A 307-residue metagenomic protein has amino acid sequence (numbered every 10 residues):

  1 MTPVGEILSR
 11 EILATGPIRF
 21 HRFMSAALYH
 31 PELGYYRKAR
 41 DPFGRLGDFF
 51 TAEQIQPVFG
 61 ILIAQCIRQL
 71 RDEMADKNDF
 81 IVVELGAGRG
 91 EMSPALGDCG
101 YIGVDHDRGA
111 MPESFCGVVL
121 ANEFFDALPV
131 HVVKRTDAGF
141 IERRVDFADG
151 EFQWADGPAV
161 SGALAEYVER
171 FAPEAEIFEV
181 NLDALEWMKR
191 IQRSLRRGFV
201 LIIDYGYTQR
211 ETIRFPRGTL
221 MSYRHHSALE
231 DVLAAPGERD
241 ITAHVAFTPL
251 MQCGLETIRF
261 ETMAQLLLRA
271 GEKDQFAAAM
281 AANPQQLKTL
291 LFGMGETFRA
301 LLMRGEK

Functional and structural regions predicted by a protein language model:
M1-M111, F115-C116, T262-Q265, D274 (+1 more regions): Rossmann-like AdoMet
A27, V119, L250: A residue-level signal for conserved active-site and pocket-lining positions in enzyme catalytic cores
F59, V119, D204: Conserved RecA-like P-loop NTPase ATPase core
L85, H106, F124-A127, Y205: Generic detector of well-ordered alpha-helical packing
C116-G117, G198: Conserved acidic residues
V118-A121, D126-V168, I213-R224: A mobile, often basic/glycine-rich helix-loop segment that functions as the active-site lid/recognition loop
G162-K307: Long, Lys/Arg- and hydrophobic-enriched amphipathic alpha-helices
